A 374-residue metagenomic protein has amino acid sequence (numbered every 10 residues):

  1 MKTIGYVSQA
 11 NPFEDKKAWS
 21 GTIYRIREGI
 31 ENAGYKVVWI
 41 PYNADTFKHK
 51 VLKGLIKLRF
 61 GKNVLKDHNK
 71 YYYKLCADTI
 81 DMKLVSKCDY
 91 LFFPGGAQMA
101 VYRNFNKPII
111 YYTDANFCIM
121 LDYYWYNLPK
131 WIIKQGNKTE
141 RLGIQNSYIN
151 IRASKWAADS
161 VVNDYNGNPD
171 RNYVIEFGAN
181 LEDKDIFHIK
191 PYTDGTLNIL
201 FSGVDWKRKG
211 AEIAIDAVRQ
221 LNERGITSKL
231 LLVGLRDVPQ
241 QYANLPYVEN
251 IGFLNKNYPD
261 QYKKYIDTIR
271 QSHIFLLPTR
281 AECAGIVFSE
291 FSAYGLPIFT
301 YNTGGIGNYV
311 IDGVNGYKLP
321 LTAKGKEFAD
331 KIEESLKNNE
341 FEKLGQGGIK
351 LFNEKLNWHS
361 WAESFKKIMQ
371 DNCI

Functional and structural regions predicted by a protein language model:
K130-N150: Membrane-proximal helix-turn-helix segments that form the acceptor-binding/catalytic region of lipid-linked
I151, D183-K209, I215-R219, L230-V233: Conserved donor-binding/catalytic core segment of Leloir-type glycosyltransferases
W156, G178: Carbohydrate-associated surface elements
P239-Q271: Nucleotide-activated donor-binding/catalytic signature segment of Leloir-type glycosyltransferases, i.e., the conserved
R280: Aromatic "clamp/platform" in nucleotide-sugar-dependent glycosyltransferases that forms part of the donor/acceptor
P297-T300, V310: Short hydrophobic beta-strand element within catalytic cores of glycosyltransferases and related nucleotide-activated
G307-E333, K343: Change "using UDP/GDP/dTDP sugars" to "using nucleotide sugars
E340-K355: A short, well-ordered alpha-helix in the C-terminal region of glycosyltransferases
